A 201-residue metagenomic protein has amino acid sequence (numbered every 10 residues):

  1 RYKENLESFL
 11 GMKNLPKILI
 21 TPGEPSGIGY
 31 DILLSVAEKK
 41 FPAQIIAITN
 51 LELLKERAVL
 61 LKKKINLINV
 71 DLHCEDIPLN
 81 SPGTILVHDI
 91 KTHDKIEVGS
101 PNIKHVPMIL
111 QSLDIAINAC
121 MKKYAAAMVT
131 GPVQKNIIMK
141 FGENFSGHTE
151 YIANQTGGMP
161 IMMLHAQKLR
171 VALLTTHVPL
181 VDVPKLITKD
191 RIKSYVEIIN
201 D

Functional and structural regions predicted by a protein language model:
N5-H148, I187-D201: Contiguous, glycine/small-aliphatic-enriched amphipathic segments in soluble metabolic enzymes
S146-A172, T176-V181: Flexible loop/hinge segments that line or gate small-molecule binding clefts
